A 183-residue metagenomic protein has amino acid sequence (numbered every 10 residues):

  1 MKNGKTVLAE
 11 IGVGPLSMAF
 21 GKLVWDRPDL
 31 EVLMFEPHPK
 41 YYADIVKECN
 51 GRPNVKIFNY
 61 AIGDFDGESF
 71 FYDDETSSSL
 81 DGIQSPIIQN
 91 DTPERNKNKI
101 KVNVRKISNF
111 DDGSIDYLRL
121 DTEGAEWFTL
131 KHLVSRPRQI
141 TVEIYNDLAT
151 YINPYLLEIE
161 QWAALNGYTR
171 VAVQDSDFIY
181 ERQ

Functional and structural regions predicted by a protein language model:
M1-Q183: Phosphate/nucleotide-binding beta-alpha loop and adjacent structural elements of enzyme active sites
